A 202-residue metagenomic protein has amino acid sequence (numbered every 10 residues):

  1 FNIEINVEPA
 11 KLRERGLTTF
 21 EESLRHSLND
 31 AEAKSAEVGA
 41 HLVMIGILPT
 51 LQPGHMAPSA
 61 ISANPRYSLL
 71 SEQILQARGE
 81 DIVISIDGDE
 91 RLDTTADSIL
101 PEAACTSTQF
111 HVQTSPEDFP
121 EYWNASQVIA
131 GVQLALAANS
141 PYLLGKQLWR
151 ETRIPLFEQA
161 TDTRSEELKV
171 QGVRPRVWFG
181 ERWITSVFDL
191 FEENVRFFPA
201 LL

Functional and structural regions predicted by a protein language model:
F1-L202: Phosphate/nucleotide-binding catalytic core
